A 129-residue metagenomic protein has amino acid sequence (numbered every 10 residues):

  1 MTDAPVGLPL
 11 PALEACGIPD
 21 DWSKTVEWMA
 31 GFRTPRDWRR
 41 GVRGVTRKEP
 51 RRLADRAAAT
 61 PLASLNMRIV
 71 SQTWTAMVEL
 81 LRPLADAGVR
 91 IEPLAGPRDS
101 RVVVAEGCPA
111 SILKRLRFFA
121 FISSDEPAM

Functional and structural regions predicted by a protein language model:
T2-M129: RNase H-like (RuvC/DEDD) metal-dependent nuclease/polynucleotide-processing core
